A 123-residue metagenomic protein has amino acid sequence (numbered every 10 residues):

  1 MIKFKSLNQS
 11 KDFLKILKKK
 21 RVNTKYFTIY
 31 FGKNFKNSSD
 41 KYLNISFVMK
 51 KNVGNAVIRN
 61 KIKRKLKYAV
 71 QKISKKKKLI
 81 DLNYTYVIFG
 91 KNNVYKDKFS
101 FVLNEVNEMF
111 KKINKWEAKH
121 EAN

Functional and structural regions predicted by a protein language model:
M1-N123: Positively charged, solvent-exposed patches that mediate nucleic-acid binding
